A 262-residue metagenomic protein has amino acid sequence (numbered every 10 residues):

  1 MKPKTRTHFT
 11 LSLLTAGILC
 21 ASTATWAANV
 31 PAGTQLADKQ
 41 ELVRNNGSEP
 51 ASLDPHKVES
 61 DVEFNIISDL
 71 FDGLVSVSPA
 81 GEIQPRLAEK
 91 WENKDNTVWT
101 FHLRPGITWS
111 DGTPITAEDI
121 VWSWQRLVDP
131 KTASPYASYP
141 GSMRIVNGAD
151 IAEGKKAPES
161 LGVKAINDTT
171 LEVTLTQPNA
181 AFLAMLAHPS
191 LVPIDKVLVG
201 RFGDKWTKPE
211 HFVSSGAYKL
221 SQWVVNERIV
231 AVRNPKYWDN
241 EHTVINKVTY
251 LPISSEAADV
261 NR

Functional and structural regions predicted by a protein language model:
K2-W26: Gram-negative bacterial Sec-dependent N-terminal signal peptides
D38-S48, E89, V98-F101, I120-W124 (+4 more regions): Short, well-ordered beta-strand elements
N45-D95, H211-S214: N-terminal lobe/hinge region of extracytoplasmic solute-binding protein
P50-K57, E82-Q84, S110, E172 (+3 more regions): Short, solvent-exposed loop/turn elements at domain surfaces
V75-P79, N96, R104, T108 (+5 more regions): Sec-exported extracytoplasmic/periplasmic mature domains
E92, H102, D119-V121, T132-K196: Surface-exposed binding/hinge segments that line and control ligand-binding clefts or catalytic entry sites
G112-P114, D119, A257-R262: Short helices/loops that flank or line small-molecule/ion binding pockets
A157-S160, D168-T169, Q177-T243, K247 (+1 more regions): Gly/Pro-rich hinge or "lid" segments in bacterial periplasmic/extracellular proteins
